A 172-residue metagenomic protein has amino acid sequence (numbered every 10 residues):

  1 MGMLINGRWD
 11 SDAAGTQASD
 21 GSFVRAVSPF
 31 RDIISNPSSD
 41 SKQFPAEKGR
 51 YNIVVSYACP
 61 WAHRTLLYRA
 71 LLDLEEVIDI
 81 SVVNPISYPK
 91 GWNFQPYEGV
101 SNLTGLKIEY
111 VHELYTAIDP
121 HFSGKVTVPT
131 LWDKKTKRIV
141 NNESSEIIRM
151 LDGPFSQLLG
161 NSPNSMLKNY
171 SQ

Functional and structural regions predicted by a protein language model:
M1-Q172: GST-like domain detector, emphasizing the conserved glutathione-binding G-site in the N-terminal thioredoxin-like
